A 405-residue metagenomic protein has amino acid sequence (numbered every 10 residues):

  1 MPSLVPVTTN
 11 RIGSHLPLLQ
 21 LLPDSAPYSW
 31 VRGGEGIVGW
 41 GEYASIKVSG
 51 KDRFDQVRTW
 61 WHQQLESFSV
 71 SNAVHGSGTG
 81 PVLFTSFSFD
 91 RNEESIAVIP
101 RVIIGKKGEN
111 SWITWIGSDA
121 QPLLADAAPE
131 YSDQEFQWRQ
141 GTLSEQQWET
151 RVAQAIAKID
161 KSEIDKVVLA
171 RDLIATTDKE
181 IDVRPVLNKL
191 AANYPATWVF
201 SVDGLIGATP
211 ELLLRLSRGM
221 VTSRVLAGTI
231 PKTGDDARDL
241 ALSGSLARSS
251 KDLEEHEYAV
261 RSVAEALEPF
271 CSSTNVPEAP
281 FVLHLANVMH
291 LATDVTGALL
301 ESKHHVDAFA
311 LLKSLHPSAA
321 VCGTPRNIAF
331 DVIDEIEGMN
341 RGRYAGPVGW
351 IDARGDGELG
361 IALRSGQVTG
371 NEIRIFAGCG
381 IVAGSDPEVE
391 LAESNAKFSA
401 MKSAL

Functional and structural regions predicted by a protein language model:
M1-A97, V102, S111: A generic N-terminal leader/anchor concept
M1-S14, P27, R32-V57, A125-A153 (+5 more regions): Contiguous alpha-helical scaffold segments within structured protein domains that host functional hotspots
A26, L83-F87, W198-D203, G342-G349: A short glycine-rich, hydrophobically flanked beta-strand micro-motif that places a catalytic Asp/Glu for divalent metal
R32, D165-A170, V199-D203, A279 (+2 more regions): Short coil/turn segments at secondary-structure boundaries
G39-K47, E94-V102, S111, R171-Y258 (+2 more regions): An anion-binding catalytic pocket shared by soluble metabolic enzymes
R58-T176, S272, S403: Non-catalytic accessory segments adjacent to catalytic cores
T85, I104, S162, L214 (+4 more regions): A residue-level signal for conserved active-site and pocket-lining positions in enzyme catalytic cores
D294-L405: Conserved hydrophobic core element of enzyme catalytic domains
